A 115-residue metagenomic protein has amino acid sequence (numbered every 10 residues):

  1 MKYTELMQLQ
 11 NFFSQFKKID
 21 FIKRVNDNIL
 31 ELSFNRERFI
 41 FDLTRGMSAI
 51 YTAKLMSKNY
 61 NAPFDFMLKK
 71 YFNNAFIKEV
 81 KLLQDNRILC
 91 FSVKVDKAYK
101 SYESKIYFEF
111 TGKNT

Functional and structural regions predicted by a protein language model:
M1-T115: Acidic, proline/glycine-enriched N-terminal capping motif
